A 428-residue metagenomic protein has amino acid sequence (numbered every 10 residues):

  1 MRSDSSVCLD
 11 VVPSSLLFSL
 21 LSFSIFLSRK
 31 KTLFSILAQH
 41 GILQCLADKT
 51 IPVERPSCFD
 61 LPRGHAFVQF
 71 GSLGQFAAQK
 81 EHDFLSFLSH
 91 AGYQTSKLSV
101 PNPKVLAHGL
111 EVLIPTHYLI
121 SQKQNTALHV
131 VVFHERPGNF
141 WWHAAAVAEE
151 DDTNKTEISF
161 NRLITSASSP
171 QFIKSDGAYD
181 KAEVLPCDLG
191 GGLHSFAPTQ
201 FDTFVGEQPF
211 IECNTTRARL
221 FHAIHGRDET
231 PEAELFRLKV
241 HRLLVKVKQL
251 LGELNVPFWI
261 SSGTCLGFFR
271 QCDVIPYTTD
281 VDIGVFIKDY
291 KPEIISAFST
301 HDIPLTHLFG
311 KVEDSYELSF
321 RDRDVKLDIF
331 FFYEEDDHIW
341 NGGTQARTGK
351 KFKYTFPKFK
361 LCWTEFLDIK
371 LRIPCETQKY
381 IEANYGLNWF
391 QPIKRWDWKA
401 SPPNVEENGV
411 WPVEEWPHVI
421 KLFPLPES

Functional and structural regions predicted by a protein language model:
M1-P257, F269-T278, I287-S428: The feature captures the alpha-helical scaffold/lid subdomain characteristic of nucleotidyltransferase
I260: Aromatic-glycine hotspot motif
I283-G284: Structural signature of the GPCR N-terminal helical module
